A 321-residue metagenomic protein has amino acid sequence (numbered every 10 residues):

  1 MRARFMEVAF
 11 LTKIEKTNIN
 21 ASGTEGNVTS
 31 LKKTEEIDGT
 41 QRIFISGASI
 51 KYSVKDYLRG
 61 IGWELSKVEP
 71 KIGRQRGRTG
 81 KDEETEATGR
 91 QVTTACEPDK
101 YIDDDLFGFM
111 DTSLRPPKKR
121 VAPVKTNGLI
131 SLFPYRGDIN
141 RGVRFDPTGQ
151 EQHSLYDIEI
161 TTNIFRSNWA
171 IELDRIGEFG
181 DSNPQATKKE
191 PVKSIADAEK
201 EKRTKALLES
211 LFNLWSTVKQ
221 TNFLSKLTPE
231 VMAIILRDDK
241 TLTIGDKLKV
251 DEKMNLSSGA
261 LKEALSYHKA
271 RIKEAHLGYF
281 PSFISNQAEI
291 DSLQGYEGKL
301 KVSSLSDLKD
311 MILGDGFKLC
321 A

Functional and structural regions predicted by a protein language model:
M1-A321: RNA-binding basic/glycine-rich loop and surface signature characteristic of RAMP-family CRISPR effectors
